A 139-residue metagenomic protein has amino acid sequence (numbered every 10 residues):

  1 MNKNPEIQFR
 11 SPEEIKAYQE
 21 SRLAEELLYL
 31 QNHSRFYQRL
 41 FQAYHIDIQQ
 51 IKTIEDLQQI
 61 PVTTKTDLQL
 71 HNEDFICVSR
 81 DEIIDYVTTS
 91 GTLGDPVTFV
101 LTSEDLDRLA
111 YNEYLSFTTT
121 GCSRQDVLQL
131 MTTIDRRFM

Functional and structural regions predicted by a protein language model:
M1-T88, G94-Y111, L115-T119, S123-R124: Nucleotide 5′-phosphate-binding alpha/beta core
V127-L130: Short, well-ordered beta-strand segments
T132-M139: Conserved coil-to-alpha-helix start sites within the AMP-binding
